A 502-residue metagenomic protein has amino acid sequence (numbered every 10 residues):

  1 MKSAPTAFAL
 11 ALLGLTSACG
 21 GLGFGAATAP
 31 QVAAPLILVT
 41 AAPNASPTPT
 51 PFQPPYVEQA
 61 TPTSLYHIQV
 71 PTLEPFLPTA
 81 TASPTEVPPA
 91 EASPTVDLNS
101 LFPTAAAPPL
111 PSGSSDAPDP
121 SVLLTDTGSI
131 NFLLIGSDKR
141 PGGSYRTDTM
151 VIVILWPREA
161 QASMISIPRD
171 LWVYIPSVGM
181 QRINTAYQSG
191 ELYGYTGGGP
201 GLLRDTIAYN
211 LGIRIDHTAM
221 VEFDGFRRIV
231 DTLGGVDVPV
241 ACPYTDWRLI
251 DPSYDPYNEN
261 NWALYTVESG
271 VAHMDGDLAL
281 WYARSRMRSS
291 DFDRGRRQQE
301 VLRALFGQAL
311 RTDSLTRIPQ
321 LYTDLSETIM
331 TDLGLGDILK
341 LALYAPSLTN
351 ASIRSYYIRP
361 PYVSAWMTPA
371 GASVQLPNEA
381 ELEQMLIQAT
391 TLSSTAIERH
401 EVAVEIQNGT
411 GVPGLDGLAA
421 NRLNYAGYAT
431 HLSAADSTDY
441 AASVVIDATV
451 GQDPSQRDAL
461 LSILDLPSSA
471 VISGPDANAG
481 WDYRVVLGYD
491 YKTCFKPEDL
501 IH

Functional and structural regions predicted by a protein language model:
M1-T6: Bacterial N-terminal signal peptides that target proteins for export
A9-S17: Bacterial N-terminal signal peptides
G20-H502: Non-catalytic, solvent-exposed segments at the cell envelope interface
